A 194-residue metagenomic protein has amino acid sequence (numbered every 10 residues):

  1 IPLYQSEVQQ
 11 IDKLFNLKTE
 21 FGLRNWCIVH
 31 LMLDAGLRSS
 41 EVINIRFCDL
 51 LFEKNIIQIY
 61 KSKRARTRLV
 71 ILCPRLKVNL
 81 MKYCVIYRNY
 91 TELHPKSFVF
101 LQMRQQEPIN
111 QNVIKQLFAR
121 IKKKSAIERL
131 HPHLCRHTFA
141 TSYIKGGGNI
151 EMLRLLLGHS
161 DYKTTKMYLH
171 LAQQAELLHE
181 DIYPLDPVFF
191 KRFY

Functional and structural regions predicted by a protein language model:
I1-Y194: Conserved catalytic core of the tyrosine transesterase superfamily
